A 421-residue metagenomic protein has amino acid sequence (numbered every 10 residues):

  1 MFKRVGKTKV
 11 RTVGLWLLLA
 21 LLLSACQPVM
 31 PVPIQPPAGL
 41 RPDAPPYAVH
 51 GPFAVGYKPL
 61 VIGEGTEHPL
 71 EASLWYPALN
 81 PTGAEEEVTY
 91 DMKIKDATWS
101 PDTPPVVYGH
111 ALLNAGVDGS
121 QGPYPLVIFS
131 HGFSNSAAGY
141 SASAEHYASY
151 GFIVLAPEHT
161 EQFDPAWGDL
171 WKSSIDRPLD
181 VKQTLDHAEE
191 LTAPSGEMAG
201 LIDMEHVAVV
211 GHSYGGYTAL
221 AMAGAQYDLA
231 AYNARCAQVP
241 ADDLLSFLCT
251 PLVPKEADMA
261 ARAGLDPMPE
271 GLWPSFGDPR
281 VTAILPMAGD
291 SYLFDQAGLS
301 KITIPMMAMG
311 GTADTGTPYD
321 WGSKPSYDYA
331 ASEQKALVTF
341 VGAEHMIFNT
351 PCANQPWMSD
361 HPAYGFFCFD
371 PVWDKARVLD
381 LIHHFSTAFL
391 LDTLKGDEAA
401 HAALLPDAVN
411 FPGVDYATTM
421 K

Functional and structural regions predicted by a protein language model:
L22-A25: C-terminal motif of bacterial Sec signal peptides marking the signal peptidase cleavage site
M30-V127: Domain-level recognition of soluble alpha/beta enzyme cores, biased toward histidine phosphatases/phosphomutases
A54, K301-V378: Active-site-adjacent alpha-helix of alpha/beta-hydrolase-fold enzymes
E71, A78-L79, D91-K93, A138-P165 (+4 more regions): Active-site machinery of serine-nucleophile hydrolases
K95-H110, Y232-Q296, I304, A313-P318: Mobile cap/lid helix-loop segments that gate and shape the active-site cleft of serine hydrolases
N114-Y124, F129-A166, T315-D320: Short substrate-entry loop that stabilizes the transition state in hydrolases
G139, D169-E205, Y217, A221 (+1 more regions): Alpha/beta-hydrolase active-site loop
V209-G211: Short beta-strand immediately N-terminal to the catalytic nucleophile in serine-hydrolase-like folds
